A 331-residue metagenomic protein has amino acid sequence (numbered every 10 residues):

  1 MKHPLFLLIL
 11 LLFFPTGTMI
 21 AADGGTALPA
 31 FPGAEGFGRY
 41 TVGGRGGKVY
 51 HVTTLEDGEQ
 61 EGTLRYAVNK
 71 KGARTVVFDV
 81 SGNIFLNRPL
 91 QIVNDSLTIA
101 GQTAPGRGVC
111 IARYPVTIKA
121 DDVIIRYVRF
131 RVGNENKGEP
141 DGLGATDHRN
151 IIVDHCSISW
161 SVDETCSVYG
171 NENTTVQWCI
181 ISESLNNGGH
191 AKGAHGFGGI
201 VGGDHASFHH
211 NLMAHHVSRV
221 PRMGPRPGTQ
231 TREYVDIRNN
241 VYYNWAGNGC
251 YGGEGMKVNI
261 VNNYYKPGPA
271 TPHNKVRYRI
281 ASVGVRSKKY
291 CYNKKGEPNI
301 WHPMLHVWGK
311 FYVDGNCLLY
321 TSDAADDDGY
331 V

Functional and structural regions predicted by a protein language model:
M1-D23: Bacterial Sec-dependent N-terminal signal peptides
A22-A30: Cleaved targeting-peptide boundary
P29-V76: Acidic Gly/Asp/Thr-rich repetitive segments characteristic of extracellular carbohydrate-active and adhesion proteins
E56-D57, S81-N83, A104-P105, A270: Acidic glycine-/aspartate-rich tracts in secreted/extracellular proteins
L64-G72, I84-A100, G108-R126, V132-R149 (+1 more regions): Extracellular beta-strand-rich solenoid/capping regions of secreted or surface-exposed proteins that bind or remodel
S96, G101, D121-V132, R149-W160 (+5 more regions): Right-handed parallel beta-helix
I111-V116, N136-G144, W160-V168, G189-G203 (+3 more regions): Extracellular beta-strand/beta-solenoid scaffold signature
Y320-A325: Conserved small/polar residues in nucleotide/adenosyl-binding loops
